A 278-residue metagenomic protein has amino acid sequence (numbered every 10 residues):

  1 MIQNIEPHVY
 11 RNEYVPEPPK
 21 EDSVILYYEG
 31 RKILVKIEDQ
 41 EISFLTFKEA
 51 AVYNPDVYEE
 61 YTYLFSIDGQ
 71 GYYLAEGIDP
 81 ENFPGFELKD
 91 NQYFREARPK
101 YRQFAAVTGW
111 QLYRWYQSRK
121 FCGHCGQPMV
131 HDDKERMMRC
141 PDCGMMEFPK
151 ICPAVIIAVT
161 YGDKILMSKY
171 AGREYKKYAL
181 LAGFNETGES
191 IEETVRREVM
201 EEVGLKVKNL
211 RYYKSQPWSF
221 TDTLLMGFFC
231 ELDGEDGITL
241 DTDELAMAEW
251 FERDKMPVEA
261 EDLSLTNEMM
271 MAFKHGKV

Functional and structural regions predicted by a protein language model:
M1-R119, E174-Y178, F220, D241-V278: Nudix hydrolase/Nudix homology domain
Y28, L34, M137-L180, F184 (+2 more regions): N-terminal strand-loop-strand
E38, I67-D68, Y161-D163, G234: Short acidic-glycine loop/turn motifs at beta-strand connectors
L45-K48, Q103, M137-P141, L210: Short Pro/Gly-enriched beta-strand edge/turn motifs at strand-loop
T108-A158: Cys/His-rich short segments
V155, L224-M226, A246: Change "...and in nucleic-acid phosphodiester-cleaving endonucleases..." to "...and in nucleic-acid processing enzymes
A179-K214, F228: The catalytic Nudix box helix
Q216-T239: Active-site-adjacent beta-strand/loop module that shapes the phosphate/pyrophosphate-binding cleft
